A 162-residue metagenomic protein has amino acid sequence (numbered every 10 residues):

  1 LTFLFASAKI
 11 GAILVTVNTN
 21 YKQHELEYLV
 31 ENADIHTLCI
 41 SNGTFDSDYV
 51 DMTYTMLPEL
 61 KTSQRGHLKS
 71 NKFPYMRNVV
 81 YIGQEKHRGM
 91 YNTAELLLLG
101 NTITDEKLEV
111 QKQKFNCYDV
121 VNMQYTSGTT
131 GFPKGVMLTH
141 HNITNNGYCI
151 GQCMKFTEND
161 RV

Functional and structural regions predicted by a protein language model:
L1-F5: Cytochrome P450 catalytic-core helices
I10-L98: Structural core segment of the AMP-binding/adenylate-forming
N32, F73, K114-C117, F156: Alpha-helix termination/capping residues and helix-transition junctions
Q84-Q124: Extended low-complexity acidic/polar segments
K112-F115, V121-N145: Conserved AMP-binding A3 loop
Y118, N142, C153-V162: Conserved AMP-binding loop of ANL adenylate-forming enzymes
Y148-Q152: Generic structural signal for well-ordered alpha-helical scaffold segments
